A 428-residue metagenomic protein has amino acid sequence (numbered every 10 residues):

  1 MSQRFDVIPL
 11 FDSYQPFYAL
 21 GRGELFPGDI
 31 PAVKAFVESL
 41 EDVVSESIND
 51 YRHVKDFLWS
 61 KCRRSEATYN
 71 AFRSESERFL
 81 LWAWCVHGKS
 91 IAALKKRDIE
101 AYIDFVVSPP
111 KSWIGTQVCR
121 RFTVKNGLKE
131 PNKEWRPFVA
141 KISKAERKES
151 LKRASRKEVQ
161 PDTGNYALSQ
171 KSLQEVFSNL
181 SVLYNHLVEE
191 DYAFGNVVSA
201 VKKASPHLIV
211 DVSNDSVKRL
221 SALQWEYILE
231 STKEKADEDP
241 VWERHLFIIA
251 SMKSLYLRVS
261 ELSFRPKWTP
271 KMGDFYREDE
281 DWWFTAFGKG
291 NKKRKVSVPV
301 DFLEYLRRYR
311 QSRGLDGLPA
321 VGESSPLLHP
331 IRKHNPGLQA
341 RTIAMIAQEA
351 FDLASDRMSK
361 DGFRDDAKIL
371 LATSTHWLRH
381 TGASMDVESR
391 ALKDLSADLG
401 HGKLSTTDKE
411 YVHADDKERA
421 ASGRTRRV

Functional and structural regions predicted by a protein language model:
H53-N70, E77-N214, E234-K235: N-terminal core-binding DNA-recognition domain of tyrosine recombinases/integrases
Q170, E226-V259: Basic, Lys/Arg- and aromatic-enriched nucleic-acid-binding interface segment
S181-N185, E243-S263, W283-F284, M385: Short pre-functional
F264-R308, G314: Conserved tyrosine-mediated DNA breakage-rejoining catalytic core shared by Y-recombinases
T269-F275, S389-E410: Short, polar N-cap/turn motifs at the start of nucleic acid-interacting alpha helices
V300-I369: Active-site/catalytic core of tyrosine-dependent DNA strand-transfer enzymes
A344-A397, L404: Short, basic (Lys/Arg/His-rich) helix/loop patches that form interaction surfaces in the mid-to-C-terminal regions
A397, K409-V428: DNA/chromatin major-groove-contacting recognition/catalytic segments
